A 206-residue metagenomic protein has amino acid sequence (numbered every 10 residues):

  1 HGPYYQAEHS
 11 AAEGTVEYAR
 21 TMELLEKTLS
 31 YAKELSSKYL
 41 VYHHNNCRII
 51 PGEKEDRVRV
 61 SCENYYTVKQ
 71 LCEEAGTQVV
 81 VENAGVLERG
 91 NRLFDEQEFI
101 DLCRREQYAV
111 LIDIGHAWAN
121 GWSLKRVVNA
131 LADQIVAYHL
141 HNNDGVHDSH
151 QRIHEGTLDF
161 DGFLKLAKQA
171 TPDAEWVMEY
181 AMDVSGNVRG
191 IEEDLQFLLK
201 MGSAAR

Functional and structural regions predicted by a protein language model:
H1, H9, H43-H44, Y65 (+4 more regions): Histidine (H) residue identity feature
H1-P3, E55, Q169, A205-R206: Polar low-complexity intrinsically disordered regions
G2-L24, T28-L29, Y42-I49, L164 (+4 more regions): Alpha/beta catalytic barrel-like cores
Y4-Q6, H44-R48, N83-L87, I114-W118 (+2 more regions): Active-site-proximal loop/turn and secondary-structure-junction residues that shape catalytic pockets, frequently
S10-A109: Active-site acidic/histidine proton-transfer and metal-coordination neighborhood in alpha/beta enzyme cores
K38, F99-L111, W118-R206: Histidine-acidic metal/acid-base catalytic patches
